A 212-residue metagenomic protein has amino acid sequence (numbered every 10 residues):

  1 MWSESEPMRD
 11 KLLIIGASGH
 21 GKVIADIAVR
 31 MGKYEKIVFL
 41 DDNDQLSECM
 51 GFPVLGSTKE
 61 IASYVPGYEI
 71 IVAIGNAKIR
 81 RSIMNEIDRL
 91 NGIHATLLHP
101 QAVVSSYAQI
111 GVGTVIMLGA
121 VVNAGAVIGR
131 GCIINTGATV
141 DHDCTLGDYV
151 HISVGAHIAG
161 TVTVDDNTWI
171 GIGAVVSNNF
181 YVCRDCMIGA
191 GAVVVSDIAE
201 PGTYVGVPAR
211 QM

Functional and structural regions predicted by a protein language model:
M1-P7: Short, Lys/Arg-enriched N-terminal segments with co-localized hydrophobic residues within the first ~10-30 amino acids
D10-A28: Glycine-rich adenosine-cofactor-binding loop
K11, E35-I37, E69, I93-H94: Residues at the starts of beta-strands that form the adenosine-phosphate
G19, K78-I79, Q109: Short alpha-helical
M31-E48: NAD(P)-binding Rossmann-fold cofactor-contacting core
Q45-V103: Phosphate-bearing ligand-interacting subdomains that bind or position ATP/ADP/UDP/GDP/NAD(P) or nucleotide-linked
T96-M212: Structural signal for interior beta-strand "rungs" in well-ordered beta-sheet cores of soluble enzyme domains
